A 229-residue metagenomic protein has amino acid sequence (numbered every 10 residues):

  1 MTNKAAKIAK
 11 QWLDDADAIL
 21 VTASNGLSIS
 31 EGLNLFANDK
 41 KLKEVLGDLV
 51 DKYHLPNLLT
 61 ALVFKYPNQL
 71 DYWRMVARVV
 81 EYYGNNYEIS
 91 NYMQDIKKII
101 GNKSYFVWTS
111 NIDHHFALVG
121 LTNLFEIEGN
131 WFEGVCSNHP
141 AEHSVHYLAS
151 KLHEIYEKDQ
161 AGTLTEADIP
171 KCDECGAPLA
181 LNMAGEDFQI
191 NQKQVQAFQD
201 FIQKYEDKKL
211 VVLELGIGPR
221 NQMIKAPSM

Functional and structural regions predicted by a protein language model:
M1-M229: Conserved catalytic alpha/beta core of Sir2/sirtuin-type deacylases, generalized to analogous enzyme cores that bind
